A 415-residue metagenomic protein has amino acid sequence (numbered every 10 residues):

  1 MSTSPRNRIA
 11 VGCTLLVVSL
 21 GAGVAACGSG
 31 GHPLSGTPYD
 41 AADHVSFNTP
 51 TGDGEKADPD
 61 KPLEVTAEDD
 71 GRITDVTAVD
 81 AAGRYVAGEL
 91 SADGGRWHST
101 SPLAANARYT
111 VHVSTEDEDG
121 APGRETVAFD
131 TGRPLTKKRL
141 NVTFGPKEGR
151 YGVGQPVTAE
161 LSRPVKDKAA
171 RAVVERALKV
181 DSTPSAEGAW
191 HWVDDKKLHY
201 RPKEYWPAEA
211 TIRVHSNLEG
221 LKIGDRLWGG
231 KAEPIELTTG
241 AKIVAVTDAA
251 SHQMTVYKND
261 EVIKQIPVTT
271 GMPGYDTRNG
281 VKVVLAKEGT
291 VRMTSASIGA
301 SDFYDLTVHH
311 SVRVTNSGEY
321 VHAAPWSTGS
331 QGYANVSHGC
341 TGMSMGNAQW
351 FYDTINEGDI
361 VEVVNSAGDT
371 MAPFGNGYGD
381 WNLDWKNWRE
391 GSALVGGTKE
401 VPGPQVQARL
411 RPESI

Functional and structural regions predicted by a protein language model:
S2-A241, P404-Q407: Acidic, low-complexity Ser/Thr/Gly/Pro-rich repeat segments typical of extracellular/periplasmic and surface-exposed
S46, E64-T66, T110, T158-E160 (+7 more regions): Soluble periplasmic/extracytoplasmic beta-strand elements of cell-envelope proteins
E64, T110-H112, T126, T158 (+7 more regions): Extracytoplasmic/secreted envelope proteins and their assembly/folding machinery, especially bacterial periplasmic
E89, H191, E261-T270, P373-G375: Short amphipathic beta-strand/extended segments with alternating polar/hydrophobic composition
T115-D117, L218-G220, D260, T290 (+1 more regions): Short, charged beta-turn/beta-strand-edge "cap" motif at the junction between a beta-strand and an adjacent loop
V153, N279, S295-I415: Exported/periplasmic cell-wall-interacting domains
E160, P164, K168, Y257 (+4 more regions): Structured segments of extracytoplasmic/periplasmic soluble domains in secreted or envelope-associated proteins
I223-G329: Gly/Pro-biased beta-strand-loop elements
